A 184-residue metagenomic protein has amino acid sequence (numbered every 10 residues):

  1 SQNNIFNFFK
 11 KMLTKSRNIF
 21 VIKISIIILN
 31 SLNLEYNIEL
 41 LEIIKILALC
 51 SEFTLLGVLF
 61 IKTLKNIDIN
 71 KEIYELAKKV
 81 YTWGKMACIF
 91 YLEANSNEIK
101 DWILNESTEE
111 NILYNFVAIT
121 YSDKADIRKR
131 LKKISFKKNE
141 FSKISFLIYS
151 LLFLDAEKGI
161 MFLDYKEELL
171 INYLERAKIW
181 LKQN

Functional and structural regions predicted by a protein language model:
S1, F20-L34, T54-K65, K85-N95 (+2 more regions): Structural detector for internal amphipathic alpha-helices that build alpha-solenoid repeat scaffolds
S1-N37, I43-A48: Alpha-solenoid helical-repeat scaffolds
S1-Q2, S122-N184: Long internal repeat-built scaffold domains in very large eukaryotic proteins
F8-S16, L40-C50, F60, K71-V80 (+2 more regions): Alpha-solenoid HEAT/Armadillo-like helical repeat scaffolds in large eukaryotic proteins
S16-I24, A48, E52, K79-W83 (+3 more regions): Residues within HEAT/ARM-like alpha-solenoid scaffolds
L32-N37, I67-I73, E98-L104, Y114-N115 (+1 more regions): Flexible loop/turn segments at the boundaries of HEAT repeats in alpha-solenoid HEAT proteins
D68-K71, T82-G84, I127-K129: Short alpha-helical linear motifs
A94-K132: Eukaryotic acidic, Ser/Thr-rich intrinsically disordered low-complexity regions
